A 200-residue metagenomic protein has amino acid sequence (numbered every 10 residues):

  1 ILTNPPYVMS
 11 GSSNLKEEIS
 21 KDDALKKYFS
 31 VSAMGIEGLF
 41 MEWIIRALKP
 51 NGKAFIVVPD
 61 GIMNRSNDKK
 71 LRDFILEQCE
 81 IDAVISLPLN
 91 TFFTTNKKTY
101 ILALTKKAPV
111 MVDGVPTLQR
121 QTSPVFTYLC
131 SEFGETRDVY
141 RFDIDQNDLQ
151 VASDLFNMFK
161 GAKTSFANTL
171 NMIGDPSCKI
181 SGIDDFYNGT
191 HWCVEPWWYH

Functional and structural regions predicted by a protein language model:
L2-H200: A conserved structural/catalytic subdomain of Rossmann-like adenosyl-cofactor enzymes
